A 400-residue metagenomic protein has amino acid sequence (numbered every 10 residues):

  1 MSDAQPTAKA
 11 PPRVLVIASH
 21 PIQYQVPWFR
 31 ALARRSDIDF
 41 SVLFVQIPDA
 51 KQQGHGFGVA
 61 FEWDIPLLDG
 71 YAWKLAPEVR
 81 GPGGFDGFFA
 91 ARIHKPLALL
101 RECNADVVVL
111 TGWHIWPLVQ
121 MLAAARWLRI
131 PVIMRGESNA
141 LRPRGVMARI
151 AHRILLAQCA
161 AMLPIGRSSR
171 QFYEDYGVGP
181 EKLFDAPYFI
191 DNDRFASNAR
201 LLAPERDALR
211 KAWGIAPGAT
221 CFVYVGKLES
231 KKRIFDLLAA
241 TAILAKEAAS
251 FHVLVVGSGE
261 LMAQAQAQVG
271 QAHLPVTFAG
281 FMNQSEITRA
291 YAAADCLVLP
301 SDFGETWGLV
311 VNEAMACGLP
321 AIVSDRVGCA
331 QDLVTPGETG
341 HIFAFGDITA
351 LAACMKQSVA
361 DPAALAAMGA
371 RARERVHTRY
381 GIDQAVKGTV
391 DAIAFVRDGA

Functional and structural regions predicted by a protein language model:
P11, A263-S285: Nucleotide-activated donor-binding/catalytic signature segment of Leloir-type glycosyltransferases, i.e., the conserved
L15, P204, A216-K232, L238-T241: Conserved donor-binding/catalytic core segment of Leloir-type glycosyltransferases
T111, W116, A124, L128-A148 (+2 more regions): A short, histidine- and acid-enriched strand-loop-helix "catalytic/donor-clamping" loop that lines the nucleotide-sugar
R149, A157-D207: Donor nucleotide-sugar binding/catalytic pocket of nucleotide-sugar-dependent glycosyltransferases
F281-M282, R289-A294: Short alpha-helical donor nucleotide-sugar binding micro-motif in glycosyltransferases
A292-T306, L319: Acidic donor-binding loop of glycosyltransferase active sites
P320-S324: Short hydrophobic beta-strand element within catalytic cores of glycosyltransferases and related nucleotide-activated
Q331-Q357, A363-A367: Change "using UDP/GDP/dTDP sugars" to "using nucleotide sugars
